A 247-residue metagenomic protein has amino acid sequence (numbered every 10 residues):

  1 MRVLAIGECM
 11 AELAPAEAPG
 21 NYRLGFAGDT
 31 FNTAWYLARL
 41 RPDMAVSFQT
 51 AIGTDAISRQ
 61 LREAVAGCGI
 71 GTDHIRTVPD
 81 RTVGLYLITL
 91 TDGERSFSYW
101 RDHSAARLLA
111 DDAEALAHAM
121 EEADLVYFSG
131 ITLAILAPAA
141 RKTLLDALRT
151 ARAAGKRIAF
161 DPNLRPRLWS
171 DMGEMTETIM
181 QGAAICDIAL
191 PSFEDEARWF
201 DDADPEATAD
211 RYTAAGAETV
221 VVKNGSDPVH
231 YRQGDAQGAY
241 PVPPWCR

Functional and structural regions predicted by a protein language model:
M1-I70, C246-R247: Glycine-rich phosphate/adenosyl-contacting loop at the front of the ribokinase-like
L4, D201-R247: Conserved phosphate-binding/catalytic region of the ribokinase-like
G7, F160-P162, V222: Active-site flanking residues adjacent to catalytic metal/cofactor-binding acidic residues
C9, D92, H103, L164-P166 (+3 more regions): Glycine-rich beta-alpha junction loops
D43-A45, G71, R157, I188 (+1 more regions): Residue-level detector of anion-binding/catalytic polar loops
A45-I131: Conserved N-terminal subdomain of the carbohydrate kinase-like
L125, T132-R211, D227-V229: Conserved beta-alpha-beta core of the PfkB/ribokinase-like small-molecule kinase fold
